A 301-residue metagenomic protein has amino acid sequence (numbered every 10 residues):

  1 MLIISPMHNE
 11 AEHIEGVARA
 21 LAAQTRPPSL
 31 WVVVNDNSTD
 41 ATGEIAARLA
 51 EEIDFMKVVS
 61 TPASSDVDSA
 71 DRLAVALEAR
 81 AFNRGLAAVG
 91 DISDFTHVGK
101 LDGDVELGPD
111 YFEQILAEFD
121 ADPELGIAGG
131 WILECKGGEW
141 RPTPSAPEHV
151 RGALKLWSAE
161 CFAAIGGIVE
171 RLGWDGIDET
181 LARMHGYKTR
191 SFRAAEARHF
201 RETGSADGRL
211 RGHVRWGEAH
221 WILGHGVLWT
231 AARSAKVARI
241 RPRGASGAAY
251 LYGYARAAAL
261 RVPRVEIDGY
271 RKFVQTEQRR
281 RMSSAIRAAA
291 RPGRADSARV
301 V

Functional and structural regions predicted by a protein language model:
R19-P28: Short, acidic, metal-binding catalytic loop of nucleotide-sugar glycosyltransferases
P28-N37, K57-T61: Short beta-strand/loop segment that forms part of the nucleotide-sugar
N35-I45, A63-S65: A conserved acidic beta->alpha catalytic loop
D54-F95: Active-site-proximal specificity loops/subdomain of glycosyltransferases
D91, E106-R141: Conserved donor NDP-sugar-binding/catalytic core segment of glycosyltransferases
V98: Short aromatic/hydrophobic "clamp" motif used to bind/position activated sugar donors
R151-G166: Conserved nucleotide-sugar donor-binding and metal-coordinating catalytic region shared by glycosyltransferases
R211-V301: Non-catalytic, C-terminal membrane-associated alpha-helical segments of glycosyltransferases
